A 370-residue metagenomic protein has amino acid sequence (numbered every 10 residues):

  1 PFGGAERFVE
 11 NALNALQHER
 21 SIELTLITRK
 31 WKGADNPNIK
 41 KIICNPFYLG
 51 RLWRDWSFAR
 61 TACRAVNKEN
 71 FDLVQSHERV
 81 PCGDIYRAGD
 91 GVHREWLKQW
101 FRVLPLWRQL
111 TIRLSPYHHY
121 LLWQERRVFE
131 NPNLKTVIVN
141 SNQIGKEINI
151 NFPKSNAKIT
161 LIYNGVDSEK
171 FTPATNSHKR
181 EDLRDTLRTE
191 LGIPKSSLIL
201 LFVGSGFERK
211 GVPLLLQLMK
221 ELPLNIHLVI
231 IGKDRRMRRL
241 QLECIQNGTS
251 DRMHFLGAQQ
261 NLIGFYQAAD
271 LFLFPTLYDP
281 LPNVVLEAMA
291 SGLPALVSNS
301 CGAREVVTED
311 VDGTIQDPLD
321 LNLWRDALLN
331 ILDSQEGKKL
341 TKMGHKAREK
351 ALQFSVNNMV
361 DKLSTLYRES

Functional and structural regions predicted by a protein language model:
E6-N11, L198-E221, R235-R238, N322 (+1 more regions): A conserved mid-protein helix/loop that constitutes part of the nucleotide-sugar donor-binding site
R29-W31, V203-S205, H227-L240: Glycosyltransferase donor-sugar binding loop
R126-L161, V166-P173: A short, active-site helix/loop in glycosyltransferases that binds the activated sugar's phosphate group
T172-I193: A short helix/loop element that forms part of the nucleotide-sugar donor recognition site in Leloir-type
T186-T189, K339-Q353, T365: A short, well-ordered alpha-helix in the C-terminal region of glycosyltransferases
A258, L277: Aromatic "clamp/platform" in nucleotide-sugar-dependent glycosyltransferases that forms part of the donor/acceptor
P294-S298, V307: Short hydrophobic beta-strand element within catalytic cores of glycosyltransferases and related nucleotide-activated
E309-D310, T314-N322, N330-E336: Conserved acidic donor-binding segment of nucleotide-sugar-dependent glycosyltransferases
